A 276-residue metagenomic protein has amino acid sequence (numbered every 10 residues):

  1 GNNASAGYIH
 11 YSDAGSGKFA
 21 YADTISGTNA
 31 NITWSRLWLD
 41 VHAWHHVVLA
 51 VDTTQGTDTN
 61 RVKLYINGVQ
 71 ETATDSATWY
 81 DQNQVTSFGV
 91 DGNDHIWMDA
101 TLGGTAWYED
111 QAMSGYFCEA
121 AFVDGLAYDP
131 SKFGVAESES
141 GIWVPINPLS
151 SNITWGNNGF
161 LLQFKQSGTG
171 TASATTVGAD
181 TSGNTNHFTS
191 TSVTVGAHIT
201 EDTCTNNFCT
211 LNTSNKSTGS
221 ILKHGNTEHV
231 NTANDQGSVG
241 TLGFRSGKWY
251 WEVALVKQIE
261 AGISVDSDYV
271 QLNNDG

Functional and structural regions predicted by a protein language model:
G1-A127, I142, N147-T169: Extracellular glycan-associated modules
G1-N2, H229-G276: Secretory/extracellular carbohydrate-interaction modules and structurally similar beta-sandwich "look-alikes"
G1-S5, R61-T72, E139-W143, T169 (+2 more regions): Short edge-strand/loop segments of extracellular domains
N3-Y8, S26-S35, S217-F244: Secreted extracellular polysaccharide-interacting domains
Y21-T28, I66-V69, A179-N184, N226 (+1 more regions): Secondary-structure transition/turn motif
T53, Q70, A121-D129, K165-G170 (+4 more regions): Short loop/turn segments at secondary-structure transitions that flank enzyme active sites
Y128-A136: Acidic/polar loop patches that form or flank catalytic/metal-binding clefts of enzymes that bind anionic ligands
A136-H224: Extracytoplasmic low-complexity segments
